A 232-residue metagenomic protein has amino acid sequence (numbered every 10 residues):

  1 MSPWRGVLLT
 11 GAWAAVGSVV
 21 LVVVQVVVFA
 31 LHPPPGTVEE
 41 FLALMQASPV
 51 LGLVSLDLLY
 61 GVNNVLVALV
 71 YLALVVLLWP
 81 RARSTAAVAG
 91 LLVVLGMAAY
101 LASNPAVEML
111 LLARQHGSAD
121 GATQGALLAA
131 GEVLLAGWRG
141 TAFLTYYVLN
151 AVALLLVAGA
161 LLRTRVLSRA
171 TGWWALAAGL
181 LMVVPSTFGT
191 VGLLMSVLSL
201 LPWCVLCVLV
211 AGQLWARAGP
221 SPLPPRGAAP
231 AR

Functional and structural regions predicted by a protein language model:
M1-R232: Hydrophobic, aromatic-enriched alpha-helical segments typical of multi-pass transmembrane helices
